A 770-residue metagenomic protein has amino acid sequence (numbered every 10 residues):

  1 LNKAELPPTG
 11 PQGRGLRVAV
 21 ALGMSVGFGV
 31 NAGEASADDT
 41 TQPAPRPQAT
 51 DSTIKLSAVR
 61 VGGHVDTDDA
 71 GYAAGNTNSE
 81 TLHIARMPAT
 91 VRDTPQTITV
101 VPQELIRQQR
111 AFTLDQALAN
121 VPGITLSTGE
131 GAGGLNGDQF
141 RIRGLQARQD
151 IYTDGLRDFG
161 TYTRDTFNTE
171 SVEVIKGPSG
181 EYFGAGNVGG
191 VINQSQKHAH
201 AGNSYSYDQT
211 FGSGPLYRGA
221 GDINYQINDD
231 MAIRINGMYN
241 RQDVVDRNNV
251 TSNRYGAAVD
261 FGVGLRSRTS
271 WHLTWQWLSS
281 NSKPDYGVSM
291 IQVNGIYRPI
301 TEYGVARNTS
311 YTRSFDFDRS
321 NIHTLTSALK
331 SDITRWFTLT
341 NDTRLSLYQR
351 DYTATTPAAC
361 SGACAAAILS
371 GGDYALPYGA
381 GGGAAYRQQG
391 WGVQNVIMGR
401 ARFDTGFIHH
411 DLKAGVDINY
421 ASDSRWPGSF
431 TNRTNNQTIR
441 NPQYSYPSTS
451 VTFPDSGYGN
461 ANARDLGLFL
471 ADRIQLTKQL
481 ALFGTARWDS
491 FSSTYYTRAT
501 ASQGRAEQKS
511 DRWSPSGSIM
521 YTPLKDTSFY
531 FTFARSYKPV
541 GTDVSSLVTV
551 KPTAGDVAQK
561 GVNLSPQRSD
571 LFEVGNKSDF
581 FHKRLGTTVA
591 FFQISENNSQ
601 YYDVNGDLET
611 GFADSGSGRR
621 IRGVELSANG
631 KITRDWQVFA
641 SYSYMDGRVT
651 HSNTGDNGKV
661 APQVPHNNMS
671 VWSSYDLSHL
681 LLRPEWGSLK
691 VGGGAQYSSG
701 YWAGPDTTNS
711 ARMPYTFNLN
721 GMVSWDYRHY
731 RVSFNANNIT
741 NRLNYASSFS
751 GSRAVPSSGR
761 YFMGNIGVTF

Functional and structural regions predicted by a protein language model:
S57-G202, S536, V574: Acidic, small-polar-rich N-terminal luminal/periplasmic segments of exported/outer-membrane proteins
F167-E170, E181-A257, L265-T269, H323 (+1 more regions): Outer-membrane beta-barrel translocator/receptor signature
Q242-V245, A257-D332, R350-G390, N435-G457 (+3 more regions): Acidic/polar loop-and-plug regions of large Gram-negative outer-membrane beta-barrel proteins
G264-R266, G390, H409-K413, D417-A421 (+1 more regions): Structural signature of Gram-negative outer-membrane beta-barrels, strongest in the C-terminal barrel of TonB-dependent
L325-L347, G379-T497: Face-selective signature of the C-terminal outer-membrane beta-barrel domain
D332, F337-R344, Y348-T356, T522 (+5 more regions): Membrane-embedded beta-barrel scaffold of Gram-negative outer-membrane proteins
Q479, Q593-S595, D614-D706, L743 (+1 more regions): Gram-negative outer-membrane beta-barrel transporters
Q696-D706, M722-F770: C-terminal beta-signal and adjacent terminal beta-strands/loops of Gram-negative outer-membrane beta-barrel proteins
